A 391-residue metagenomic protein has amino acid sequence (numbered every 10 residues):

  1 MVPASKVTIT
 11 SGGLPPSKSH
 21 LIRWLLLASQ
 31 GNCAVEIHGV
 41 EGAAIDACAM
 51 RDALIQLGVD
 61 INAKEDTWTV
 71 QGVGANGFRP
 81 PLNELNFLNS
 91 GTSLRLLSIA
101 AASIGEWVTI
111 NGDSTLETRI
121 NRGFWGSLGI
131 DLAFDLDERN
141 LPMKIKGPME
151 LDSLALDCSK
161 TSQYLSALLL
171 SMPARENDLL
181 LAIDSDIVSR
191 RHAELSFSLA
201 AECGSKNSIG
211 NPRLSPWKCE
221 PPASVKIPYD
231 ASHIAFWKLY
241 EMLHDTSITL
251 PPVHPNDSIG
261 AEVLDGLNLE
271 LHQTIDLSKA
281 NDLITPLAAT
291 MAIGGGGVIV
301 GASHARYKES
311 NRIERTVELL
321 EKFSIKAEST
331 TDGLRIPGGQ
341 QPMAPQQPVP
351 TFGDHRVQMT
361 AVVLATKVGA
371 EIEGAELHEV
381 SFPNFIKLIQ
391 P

Functional and structural regions predicted by a protein language model:
M1-P391: Short, structured segments at the rim of ligand-binding sites
